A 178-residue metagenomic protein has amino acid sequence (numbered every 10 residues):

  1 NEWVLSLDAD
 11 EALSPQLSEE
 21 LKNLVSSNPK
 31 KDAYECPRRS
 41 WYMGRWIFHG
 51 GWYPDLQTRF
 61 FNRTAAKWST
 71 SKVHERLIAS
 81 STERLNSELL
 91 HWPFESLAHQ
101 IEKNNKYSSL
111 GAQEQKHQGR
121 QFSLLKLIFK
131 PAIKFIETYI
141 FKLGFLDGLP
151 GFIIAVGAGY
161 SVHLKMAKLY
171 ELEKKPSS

Functional and structural regions predicted by a protein language model:
E2-L7, S14-P176: Catalytic-site signature of metal-activated, phosphate-bearing donor transferases, centered on the GT-A/GT-A-like
